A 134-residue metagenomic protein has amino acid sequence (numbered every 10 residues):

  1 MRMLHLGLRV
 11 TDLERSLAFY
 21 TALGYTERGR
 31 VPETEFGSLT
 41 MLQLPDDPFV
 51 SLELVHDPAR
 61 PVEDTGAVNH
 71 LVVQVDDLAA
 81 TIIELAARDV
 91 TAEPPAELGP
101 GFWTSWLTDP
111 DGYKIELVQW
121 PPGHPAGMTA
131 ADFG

Functional and structural regions predicted by a protein language model:
M1-R15, V68-L71, P121-G134: N-terminal beta-strand motif that seeds the catalytic metal site of vicinal oxygen chelate
R2-T11, T40-Q43, P61-A86, W103-T108 (+1 more regions): Vicinal oxygen chelate
L4, L52-V55: Extended, well-structured beta-strand/loop surface patches that form recognition or cofactor-anchoring regions within
R9-F49: Core segments of cupin and vicinal oxygen chelate
R30, I82-G134: Vicinal oxygen chelate
D47-S51, G112-I115: Short, charged/polar, Gly/Pro-enriched secondary-structure boundary elements
A59-E63, G123-A126: A short local loop/turn or secondary-structure capping micro-motif enriched for an aromatic residue
